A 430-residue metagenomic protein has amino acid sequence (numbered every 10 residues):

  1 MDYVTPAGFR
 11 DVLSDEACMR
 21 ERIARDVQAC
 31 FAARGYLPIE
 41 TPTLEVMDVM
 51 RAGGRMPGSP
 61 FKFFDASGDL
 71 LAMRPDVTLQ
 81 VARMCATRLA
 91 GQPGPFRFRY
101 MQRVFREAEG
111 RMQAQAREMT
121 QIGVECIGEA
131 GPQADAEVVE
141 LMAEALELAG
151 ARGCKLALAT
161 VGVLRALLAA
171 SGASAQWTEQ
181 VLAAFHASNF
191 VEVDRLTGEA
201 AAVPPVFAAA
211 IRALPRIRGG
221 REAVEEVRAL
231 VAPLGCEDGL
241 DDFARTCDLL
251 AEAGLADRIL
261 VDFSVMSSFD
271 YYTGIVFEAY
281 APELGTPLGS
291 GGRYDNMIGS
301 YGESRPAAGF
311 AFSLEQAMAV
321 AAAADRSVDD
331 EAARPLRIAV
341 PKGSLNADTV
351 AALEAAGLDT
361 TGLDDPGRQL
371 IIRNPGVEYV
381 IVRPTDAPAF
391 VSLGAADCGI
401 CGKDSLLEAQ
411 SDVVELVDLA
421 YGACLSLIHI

Functional and structural regions predicted by a protein language model:
E16-R34, E45-D48, T78-Q92, R97-R152 (+1 more regions): Positively charged, Gly/Ser-enriched RNA/tRNA-binding surfaces
I39-L71, M119, S426: Polyanion/phosphate-binding surface patch
V49-F64, N374-G376, G394, Q410-L416: Glycine-rich loop at the start of a catalytic domain that most often binds anionic cofactors/ligands
S59-G68, A173-V193: Acidic, His- and aromatic-enriched active-site or binding-groove loops in soluble protein domains that engage sugars
A332-L393, V414-V417: N-terminal hydrophobic or amphipathic helices and topogenic motifs
V380, D397-G402: Paired acidic/hydrophobic, glycine-rich loop segments that form the ligand-binding mouth/hinge of periplasmic-binding
P388-A389, I400-D412: A ligand-binding cleft/hinge motif common to bilobed small-molecule-binding domains
I428-I430: Conserved small/polar residues in nucleotide/adenosyl-binding loops
